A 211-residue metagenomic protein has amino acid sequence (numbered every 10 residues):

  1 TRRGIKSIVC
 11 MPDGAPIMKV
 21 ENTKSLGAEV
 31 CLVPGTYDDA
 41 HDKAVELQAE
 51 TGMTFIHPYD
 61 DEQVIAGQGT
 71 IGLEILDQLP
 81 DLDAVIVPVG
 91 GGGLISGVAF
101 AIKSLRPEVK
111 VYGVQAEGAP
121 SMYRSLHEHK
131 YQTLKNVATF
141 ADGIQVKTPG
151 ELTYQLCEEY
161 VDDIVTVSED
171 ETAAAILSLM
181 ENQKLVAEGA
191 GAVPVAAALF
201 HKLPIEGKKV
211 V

Functional and structural regions predicted by a protein language model:
T1-V211: PLP-dependent amino-acid enzyme catalytic core
